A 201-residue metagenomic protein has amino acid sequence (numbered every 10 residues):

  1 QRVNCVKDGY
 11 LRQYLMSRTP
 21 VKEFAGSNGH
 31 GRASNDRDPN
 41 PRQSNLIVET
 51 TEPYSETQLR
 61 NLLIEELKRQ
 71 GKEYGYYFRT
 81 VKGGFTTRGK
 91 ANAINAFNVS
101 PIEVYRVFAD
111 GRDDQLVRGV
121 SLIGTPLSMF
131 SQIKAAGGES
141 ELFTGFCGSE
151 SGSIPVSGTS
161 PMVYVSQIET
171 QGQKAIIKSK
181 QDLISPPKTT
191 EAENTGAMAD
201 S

Functional and structural regions predicted by a protein language model:
Q1-S201: N-terminal small-residue-enriched
